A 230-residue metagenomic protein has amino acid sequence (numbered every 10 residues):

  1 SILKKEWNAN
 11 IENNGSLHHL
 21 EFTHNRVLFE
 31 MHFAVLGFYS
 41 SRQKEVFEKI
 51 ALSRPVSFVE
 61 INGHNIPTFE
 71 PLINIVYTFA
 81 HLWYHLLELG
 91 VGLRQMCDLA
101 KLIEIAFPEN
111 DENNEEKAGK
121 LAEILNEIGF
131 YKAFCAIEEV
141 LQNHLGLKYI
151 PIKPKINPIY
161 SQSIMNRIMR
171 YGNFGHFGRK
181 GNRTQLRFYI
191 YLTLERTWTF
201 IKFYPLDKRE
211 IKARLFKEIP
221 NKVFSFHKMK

Functional and structural regions predicted by a protein language model:
I2-K230: Conserved NTP-donor binding/palm subdomain of two-metal-ion nucleotidyltransferases/polymerases, i.e., the charged
